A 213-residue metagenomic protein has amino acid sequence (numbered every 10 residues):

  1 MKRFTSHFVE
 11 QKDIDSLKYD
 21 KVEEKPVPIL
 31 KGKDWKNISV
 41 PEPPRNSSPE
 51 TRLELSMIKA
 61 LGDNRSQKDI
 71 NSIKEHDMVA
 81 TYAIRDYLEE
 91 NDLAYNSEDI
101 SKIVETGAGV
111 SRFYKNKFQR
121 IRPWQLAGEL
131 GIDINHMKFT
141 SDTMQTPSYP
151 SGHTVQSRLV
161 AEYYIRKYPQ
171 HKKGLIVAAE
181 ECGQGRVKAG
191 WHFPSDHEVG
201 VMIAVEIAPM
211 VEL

Functional and structural regions predicted by a protein language model:
M1-H7: Flexible loop/turn and low-complexity linker elements, especially glycine-anchored beta turns and charged/proline-rich
H7-A189, M210: Hydrophobic alpha-helical bundle signature of multipass membrane enzymes
V160, I203-A204: Active-site-flanking alpha-helical
A189-G190, P194-E198: Predominantly the C-terminal beta-signal and adjacent terminal strand-loop region of outer-membrane beta-barrel
V205-L213: C-terminal membrane module of polytopic membrane proteins
